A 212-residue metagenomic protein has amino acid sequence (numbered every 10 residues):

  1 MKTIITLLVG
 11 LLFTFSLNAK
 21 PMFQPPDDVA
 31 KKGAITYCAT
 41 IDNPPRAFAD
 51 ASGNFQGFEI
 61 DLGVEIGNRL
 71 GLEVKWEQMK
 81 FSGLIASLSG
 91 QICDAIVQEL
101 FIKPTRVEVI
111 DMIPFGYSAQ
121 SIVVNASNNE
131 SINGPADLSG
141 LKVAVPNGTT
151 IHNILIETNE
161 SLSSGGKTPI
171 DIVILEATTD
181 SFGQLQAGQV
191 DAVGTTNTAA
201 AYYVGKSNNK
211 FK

Functional and structural regions predicted by a protein language model:
T6-S16: Bacterial N-terminal signal peptides
K32-G57: Short glycine-rich His-centered loop
G33-A39, P135-N153: Short loop->beta-strand "edge-of-pocket" segments that line small-molecule binding or catalytic clefts across diverse
I35, P44-R46, S118-I122, N128 (+1 more regions): Small-molecule pocket liners
T36, L72-E73, G90-Q98, L141-K142 (+5 more regions): Alpha-to-beta junction loops
A49-D50, G63-L72, I151-I174, V204-N208: Ligand-binding cleft/hinge of the Venus flytrap
I60, V64, N68, E73-D137: Acidic, polar ligand-binding/catalytic clefts
S82-A86, E99-E108, I154-S163, G183-K212: A ligand-binding cleft/hinge motif common to bilobed small-molecule-binding domains
